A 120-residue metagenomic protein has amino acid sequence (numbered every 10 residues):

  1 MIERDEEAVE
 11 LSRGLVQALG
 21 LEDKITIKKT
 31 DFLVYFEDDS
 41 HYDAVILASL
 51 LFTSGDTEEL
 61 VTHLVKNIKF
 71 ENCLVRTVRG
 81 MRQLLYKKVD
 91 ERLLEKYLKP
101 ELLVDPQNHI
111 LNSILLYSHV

Functional and structural regions predicted by a protein language model:
M1-E3: Conserved SAM-binding motif I beta-strand of class I
D5-E7: Conserved SAM/SAH-binding beta-strand->alpha-helix loop
S12-R13: Conserved SAM-binding loop
V16: Conserved hydrophobic residues forming the short capping helix/wall of the S-adenosyl-L-methionine
L21-F32: Conserved SAM-binding strand-loop segment of SAM-dependent methyltransferases
L33-V45: A short acidic, Gly/Pro-enriched loop at the edge of an enzyme's catalytic core that lines a small-molecule cofactor
Y42-T57: A short SAM/SAH-binding and catalytic strip from SAM-dependent methyltransferases
T57-H119: C-terminal substrate-binding/active-site "lid" region of AdoMet-derived donor-dependent transferases
